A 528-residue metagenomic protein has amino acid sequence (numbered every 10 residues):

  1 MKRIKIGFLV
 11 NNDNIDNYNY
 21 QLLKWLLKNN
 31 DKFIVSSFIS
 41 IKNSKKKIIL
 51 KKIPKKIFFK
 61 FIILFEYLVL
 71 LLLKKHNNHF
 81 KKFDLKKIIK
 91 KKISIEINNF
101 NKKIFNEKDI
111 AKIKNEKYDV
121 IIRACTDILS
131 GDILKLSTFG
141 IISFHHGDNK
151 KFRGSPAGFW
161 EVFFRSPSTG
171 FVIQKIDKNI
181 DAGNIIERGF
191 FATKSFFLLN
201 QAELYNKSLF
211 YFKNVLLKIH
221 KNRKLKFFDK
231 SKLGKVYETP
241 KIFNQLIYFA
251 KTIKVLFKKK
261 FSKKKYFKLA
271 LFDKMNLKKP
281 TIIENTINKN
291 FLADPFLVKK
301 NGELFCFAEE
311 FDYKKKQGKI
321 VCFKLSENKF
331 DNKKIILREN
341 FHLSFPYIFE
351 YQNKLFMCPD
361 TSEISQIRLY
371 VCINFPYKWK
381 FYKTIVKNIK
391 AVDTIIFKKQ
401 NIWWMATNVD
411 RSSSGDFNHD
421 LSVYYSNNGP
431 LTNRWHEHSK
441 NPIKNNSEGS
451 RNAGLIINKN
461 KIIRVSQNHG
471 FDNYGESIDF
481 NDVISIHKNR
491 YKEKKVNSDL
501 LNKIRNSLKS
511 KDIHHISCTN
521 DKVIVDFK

Functional and structural regions predicted by a protein language model:
M1-L343, Y347-F356, Q366-N374, K380-V386 (+7 more regions): One-carbon transfer enzymes
A182-G183, F471-G475, N489-Y491, R505: Short active-site-adjacent structural elements
A308-E310, P359-D360, T407-V409, S466-N468 (+1 more regions): Recurrent small/Gly-Pro-centered beta-turn motifs in extracellular repeat architectures
C372-P376, S426-T432, D482-K492: Short loop/turn segments immediately following beta-strands, especially the blade-tip and inter-blade linker loops
I402-S426, P430, N445-I457, K461-D482: Loop/turn-rich, solvent-exposed surfaces of beta-rich toroidal or solenoidal domains
H438-G454, R490-D512: Conserved blade-ending motifs and adjacent loop-strand segments that build the rim/top face of beta-propeller domains
E476-V483, S507-K528: Blade-level signature of beta-propeller repeat domains, shared across WD40, Kelch, NHL, RCC1 and BNR/Asp-box propellers
